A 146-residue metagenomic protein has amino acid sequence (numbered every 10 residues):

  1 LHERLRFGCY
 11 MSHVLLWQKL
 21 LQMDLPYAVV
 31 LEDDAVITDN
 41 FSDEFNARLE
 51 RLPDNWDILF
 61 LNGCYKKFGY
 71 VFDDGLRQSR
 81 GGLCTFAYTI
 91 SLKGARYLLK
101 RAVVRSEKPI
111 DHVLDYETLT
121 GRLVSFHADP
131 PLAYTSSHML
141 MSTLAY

Functional and structural regions predicted by a protein language model:
L1-L31, A35-Y146: An acidic/histidine-cluster motif and surrounding catalytic segment that typifies divalent-metal-assisted enzyme active
